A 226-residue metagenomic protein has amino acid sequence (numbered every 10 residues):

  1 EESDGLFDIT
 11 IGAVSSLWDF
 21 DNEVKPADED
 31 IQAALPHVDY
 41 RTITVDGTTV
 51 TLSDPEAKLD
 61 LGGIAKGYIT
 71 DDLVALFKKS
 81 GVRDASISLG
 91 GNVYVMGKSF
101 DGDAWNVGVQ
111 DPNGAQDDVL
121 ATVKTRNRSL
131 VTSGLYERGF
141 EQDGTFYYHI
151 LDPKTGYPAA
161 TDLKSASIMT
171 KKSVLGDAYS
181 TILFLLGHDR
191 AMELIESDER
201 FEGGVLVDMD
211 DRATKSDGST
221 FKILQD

Functional and structural regions predicted by a protein language model:
E1-D226: Mature catalytic core of soluble alpha/beta enzymes
